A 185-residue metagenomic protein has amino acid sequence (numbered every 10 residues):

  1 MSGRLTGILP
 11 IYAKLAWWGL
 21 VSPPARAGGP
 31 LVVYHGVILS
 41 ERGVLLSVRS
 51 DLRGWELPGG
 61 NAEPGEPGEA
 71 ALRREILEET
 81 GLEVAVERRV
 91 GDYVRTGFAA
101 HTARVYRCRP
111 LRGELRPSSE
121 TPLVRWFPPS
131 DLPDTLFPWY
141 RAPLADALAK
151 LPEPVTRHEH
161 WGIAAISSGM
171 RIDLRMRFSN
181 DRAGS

Functional and structural regions predicted by a protein language model:
M1-H35: Acidic, metal-coordinating catalytic segment for phosphate/diphosphate chemistry, firing primarily on the Nudix
V32-Y34, R42, T102-R104, P122: Change "...and in nucleic-acid phosphodiester-cleaving endonucleases..." to "...and in nucleic-acid processing enzymes
L39-E78: Conserved Nudix-box catalytic region and its N-terminal flanking loop in Nudix hydrolases and closely related
R53-G54, E120-S185: Nudix hydrolase/Nudix homology domain
G60, R74-E75, E87, F127-S130: Structural detector for helix-capping/boundary residues
L82-G91: A short coil-to-beta-strand element that immediately follows conserved catalytic motifs
Y93-R116, R125, P129, Y140-L151: Active-site-adjacent beta-strand/loop module that shapes the phosphate/pyrophosphate-binding cleft
